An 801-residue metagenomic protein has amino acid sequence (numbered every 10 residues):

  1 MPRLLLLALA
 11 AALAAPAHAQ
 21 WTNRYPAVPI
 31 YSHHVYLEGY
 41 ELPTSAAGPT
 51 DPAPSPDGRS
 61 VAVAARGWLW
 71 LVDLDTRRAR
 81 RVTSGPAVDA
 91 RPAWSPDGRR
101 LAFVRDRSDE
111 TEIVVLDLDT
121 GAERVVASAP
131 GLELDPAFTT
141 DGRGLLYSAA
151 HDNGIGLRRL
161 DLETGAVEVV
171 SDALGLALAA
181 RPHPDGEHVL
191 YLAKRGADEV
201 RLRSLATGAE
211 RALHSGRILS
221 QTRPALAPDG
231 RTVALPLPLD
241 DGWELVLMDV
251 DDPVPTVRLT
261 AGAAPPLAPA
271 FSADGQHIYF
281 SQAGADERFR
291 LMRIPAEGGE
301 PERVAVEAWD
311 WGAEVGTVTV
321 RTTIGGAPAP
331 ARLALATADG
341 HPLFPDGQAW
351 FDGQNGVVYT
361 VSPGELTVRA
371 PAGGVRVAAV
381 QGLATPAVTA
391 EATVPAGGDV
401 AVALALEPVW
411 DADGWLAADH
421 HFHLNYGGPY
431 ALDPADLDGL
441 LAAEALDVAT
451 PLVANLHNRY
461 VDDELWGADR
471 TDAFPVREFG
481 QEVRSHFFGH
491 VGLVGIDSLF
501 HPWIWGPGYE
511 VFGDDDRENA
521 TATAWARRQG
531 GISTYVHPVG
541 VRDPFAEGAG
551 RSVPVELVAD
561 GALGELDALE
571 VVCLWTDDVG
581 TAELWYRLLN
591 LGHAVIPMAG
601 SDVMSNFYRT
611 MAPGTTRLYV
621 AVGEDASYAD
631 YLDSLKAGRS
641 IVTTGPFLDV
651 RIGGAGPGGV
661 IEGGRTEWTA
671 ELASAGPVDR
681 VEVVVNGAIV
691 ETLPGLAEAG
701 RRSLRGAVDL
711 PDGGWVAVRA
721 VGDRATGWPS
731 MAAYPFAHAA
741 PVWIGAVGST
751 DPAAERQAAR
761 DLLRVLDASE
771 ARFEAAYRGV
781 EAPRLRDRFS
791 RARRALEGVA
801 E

Functional and structural regions predicted by a protein language model:
L5-A14: Bacterial N-terminal signal peptides
A15-A19: Sec/Tat signal peptide C-region and signal peptidase I cleavage site
Q20-V315: Sequence signature of WD/YWTD-type beta-propeller architectures
G242-W243, P265-P266, D286-F289, N425-G427 (+11 more regions): Flexible loop/turn segments at secondary-structure boundaries
W311-G325: A short, Gly/Thr-enriched small/hydrophobic beta-strand-prone motif that recurs across taxa
I324-L343, Q348-F351, G356-Y359, G364-V368 (+6 more regions): C-terminal functional module detector
A370, V400-Y426: Replace "His-x-His-based motif
W415-P597, S601, Y608: Catalytic cores of extracellular degradative/oxidative enzymes
